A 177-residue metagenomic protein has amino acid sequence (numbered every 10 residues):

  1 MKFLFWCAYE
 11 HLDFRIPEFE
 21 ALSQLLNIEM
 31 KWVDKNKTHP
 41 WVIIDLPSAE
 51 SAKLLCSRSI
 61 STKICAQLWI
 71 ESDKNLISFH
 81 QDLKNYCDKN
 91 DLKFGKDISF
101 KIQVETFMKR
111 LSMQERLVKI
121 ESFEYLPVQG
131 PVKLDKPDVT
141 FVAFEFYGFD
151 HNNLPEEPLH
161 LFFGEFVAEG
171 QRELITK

Functional and structural regions predicted by a protein language model:
L4-Y147, N153: Non-catalytic nucleic-acid substrate-recognition regions in nucleic-acid-modifying enzymes
H151-K177: Glycine-rich adenosyl-nucleotide cofactor-binding module
